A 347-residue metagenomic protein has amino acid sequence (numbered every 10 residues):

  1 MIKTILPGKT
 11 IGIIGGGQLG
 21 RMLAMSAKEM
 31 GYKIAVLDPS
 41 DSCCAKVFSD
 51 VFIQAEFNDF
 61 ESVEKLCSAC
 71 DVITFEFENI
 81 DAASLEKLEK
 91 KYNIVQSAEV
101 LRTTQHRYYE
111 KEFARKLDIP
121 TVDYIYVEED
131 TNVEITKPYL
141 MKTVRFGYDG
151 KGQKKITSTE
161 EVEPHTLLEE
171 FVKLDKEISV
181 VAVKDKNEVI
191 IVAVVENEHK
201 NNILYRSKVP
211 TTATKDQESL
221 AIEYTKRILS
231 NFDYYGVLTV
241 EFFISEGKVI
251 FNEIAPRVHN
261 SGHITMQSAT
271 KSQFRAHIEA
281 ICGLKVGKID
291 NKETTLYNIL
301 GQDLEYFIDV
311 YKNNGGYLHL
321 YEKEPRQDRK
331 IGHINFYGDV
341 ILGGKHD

Functional and structural regions predicted by a protein language model:
M1-V100, T104-Q105: ATP-binding N-terminal substructure of ATP-dependent carboxylate-amine bond-forming enzymes
P7, E279-D347: Peripheral (often C-terminal) accessory segments that flank ATP-dependent C-N-forming ligase machineries
F48-E56, K91-V95, L168, G315-H319 (+1 more regions): Active-site regions of enzymes building and remodeling cell-envelope glycoconjugates
F60-A69, T131-I135, T159-E161: Short amphipathic alpha-helix with an adjacent loop that forms part of the alpha/beta core around
Q96-T159: A conserved helix-loop-beta module that forms one wall/lid of the active-site cleft in ATP-utilizing catalytic domains
V127, Q153-S158, V181-D185, P210-T212 (+2 more regions): Short beta-strand-to-turn element immediately C-terminal to the catalytic PLP-Schiff-base lysine in fold type I
L167-A213, E218-F251, A255-H263, I278-K288 (+1 more regions): Phosphate-binding core of ATP-grasp and ATP-grasp-like enzymes
